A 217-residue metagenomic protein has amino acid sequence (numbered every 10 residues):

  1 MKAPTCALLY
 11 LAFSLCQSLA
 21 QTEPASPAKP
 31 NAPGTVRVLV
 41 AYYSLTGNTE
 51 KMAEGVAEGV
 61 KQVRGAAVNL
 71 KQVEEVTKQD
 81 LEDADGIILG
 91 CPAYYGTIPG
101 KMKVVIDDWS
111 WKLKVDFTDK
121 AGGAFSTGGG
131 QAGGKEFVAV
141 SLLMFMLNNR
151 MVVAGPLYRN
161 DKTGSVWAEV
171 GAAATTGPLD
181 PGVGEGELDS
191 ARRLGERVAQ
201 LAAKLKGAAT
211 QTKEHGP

Functional and structural regions predicted by a protein language model:
M1-T5: Positively charged n-region of N-terminal signal peptides that target proteins for export
C6-S18: Bacterial N-terminal signal peptides
S18-T22, P27: Boundary at the C-terminal end of the N-terminal hydrophobic targeting segment
P27, P156-P217: Glycine-rich phosphate/pyrophosphate-binding loop and the adjoining helix
T35-V60: N-terminal beta1-alpha1 ligand-phosphate binding loop
A41-Y43, K71, F125: Short hydrophobic segments within beta-strands
G65-E75: A short beta-strand-loop structural module common to alpha/beta enzyme folds
E74-D161: Helix-loop-strand module that forms the ligand-binding subsite of alpha/beta enzymes
